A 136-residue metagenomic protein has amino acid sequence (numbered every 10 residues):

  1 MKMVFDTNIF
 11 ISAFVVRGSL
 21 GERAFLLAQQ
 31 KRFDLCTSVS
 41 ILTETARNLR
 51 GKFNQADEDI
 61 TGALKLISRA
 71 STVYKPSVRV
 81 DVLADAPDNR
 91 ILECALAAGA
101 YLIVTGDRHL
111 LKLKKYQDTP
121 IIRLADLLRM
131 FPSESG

Functional and structural regions predicted by a protein language model:
M1-K2: Residues that mark the start of a beta-strand
F5, V15, L20-R50: PIN/NYN-family metal-dependent endoribonuclease catalytic core
D6-T7, T37-S38, G106-D107, R123: A secondary-structure boundary/capping signal
S19, C36, E58, G62 (+1 more regions): Residues at secondary-structure transition points
V39, S77, A125: Residues at the C-termini of beta-strands that transition into short coil/loop
R69-I103, R108, K112: Active-site neighborhoods of divalent-metal-dependent phosphate/nucleic-acid chemistry enzymes
R108-G136: Acidic, PIN/NYN-like endoribonuclease modules and their adjacent C-terminal/linker elements
